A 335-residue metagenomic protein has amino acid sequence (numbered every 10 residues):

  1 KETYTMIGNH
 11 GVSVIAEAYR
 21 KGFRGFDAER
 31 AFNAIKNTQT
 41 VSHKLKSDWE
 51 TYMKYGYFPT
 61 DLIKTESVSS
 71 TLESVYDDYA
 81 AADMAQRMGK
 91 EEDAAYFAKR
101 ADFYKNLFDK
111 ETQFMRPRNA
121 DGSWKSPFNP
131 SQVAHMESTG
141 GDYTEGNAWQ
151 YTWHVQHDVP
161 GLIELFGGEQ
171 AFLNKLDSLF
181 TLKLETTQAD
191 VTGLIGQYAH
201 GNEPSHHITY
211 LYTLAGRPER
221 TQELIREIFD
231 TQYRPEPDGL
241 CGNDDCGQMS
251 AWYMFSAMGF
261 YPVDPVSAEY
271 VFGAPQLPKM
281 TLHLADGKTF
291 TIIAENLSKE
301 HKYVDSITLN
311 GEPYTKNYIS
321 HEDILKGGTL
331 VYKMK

Functional and structural regions predicted by a protein language model:
K1-T5, V14: Long, structured ligand/cofactor-binding scaffold of large enzymes
G8, V12, Y19-D102, N106-T291 (+2 more regions): Active-site core of glycosidic bond-cleaving carbohydrate-active enzymes
N296-K335: C-terminal beta-sandwich/jelly-roll accessory domains of carbohydrate-active enzymes
